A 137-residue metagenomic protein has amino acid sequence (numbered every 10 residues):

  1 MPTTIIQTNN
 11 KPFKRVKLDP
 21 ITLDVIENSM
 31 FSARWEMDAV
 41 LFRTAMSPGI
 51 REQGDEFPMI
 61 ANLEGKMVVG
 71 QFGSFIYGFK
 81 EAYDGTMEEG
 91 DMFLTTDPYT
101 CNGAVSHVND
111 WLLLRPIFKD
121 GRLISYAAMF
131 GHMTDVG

Functional and structural regions predicted by a protein language model:
P2-E89, L94-T95, Y99-G137: Glycine/proline-enriched, intrinsically flexible loops and inter-domain linkers
